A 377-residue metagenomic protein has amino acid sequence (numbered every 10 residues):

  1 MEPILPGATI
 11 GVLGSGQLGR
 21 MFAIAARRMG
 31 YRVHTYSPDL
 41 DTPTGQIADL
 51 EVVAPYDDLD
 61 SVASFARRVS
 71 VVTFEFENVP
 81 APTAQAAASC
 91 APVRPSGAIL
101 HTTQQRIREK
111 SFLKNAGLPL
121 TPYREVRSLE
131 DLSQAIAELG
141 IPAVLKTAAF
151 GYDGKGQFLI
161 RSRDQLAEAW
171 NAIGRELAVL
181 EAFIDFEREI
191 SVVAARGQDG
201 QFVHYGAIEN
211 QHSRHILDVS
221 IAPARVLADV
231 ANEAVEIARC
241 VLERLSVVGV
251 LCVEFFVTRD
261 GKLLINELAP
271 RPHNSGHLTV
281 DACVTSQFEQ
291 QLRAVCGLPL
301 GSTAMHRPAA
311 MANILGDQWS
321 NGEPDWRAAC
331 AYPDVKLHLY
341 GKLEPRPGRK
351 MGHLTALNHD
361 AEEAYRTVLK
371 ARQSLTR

Functional and structural regions predicted by a protein language model:
M1-S111, E130: ATP-binding N-terminal substructure of ATP-dependent carboxylate-amine bond-forming enzymes
P6, R293-R377: Peripheral (often C-terminal) accessory segments that flank ATP-dependent C-N-forming ligase machineries
R27, A87-A88, K114, A137 (+2 more regions): Anion (oxyanion) recognition and catalysis
T102-S191, A195-R244, V368, R372: Active-site nucleotide/adenylate-binding loops and adjacent lid/helix of ATP-dependent enzymes
A194-Q198, F255-R259, G341: Short, low-complexity Ser/Thr-rich regulatory SLiMs
V203, L251, L263-E267: Protein kinase-like catalytic core scaffold
N232-V253, R259, A269-Q318, E323: Active-site "cap" helix and flanking loop/linker of ATP-utilizing ligase/carboxylase catalytic domains
